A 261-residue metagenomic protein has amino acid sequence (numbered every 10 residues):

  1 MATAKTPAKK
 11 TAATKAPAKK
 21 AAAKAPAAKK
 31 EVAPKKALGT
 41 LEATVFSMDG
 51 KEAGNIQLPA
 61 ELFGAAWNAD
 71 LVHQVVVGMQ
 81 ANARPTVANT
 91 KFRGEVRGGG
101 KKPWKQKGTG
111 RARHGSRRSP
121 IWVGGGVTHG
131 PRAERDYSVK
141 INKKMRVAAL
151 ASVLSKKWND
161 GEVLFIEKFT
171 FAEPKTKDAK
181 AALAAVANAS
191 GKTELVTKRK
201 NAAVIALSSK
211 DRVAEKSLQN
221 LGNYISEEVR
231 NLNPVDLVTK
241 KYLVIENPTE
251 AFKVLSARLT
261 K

Functional and structural regions predicted by a protein language model:
M1-P85, R132-K261: Extended polybasic, low-complexity segments that bind anionic RNA or targeting/receptor surfaces
L71-K107: A short, flexible low-complexity segment enriched in Lys/Arg and Gly/Pro that occurs in N-terminal basic tails
T90, R117, V229-R230: Short loop/turn and capping residues at structural boundaries
R93-G130: Glycine/serine-rich anion-binding loops at beta->alpha junctions that coordinate negatively charged ligand groups
